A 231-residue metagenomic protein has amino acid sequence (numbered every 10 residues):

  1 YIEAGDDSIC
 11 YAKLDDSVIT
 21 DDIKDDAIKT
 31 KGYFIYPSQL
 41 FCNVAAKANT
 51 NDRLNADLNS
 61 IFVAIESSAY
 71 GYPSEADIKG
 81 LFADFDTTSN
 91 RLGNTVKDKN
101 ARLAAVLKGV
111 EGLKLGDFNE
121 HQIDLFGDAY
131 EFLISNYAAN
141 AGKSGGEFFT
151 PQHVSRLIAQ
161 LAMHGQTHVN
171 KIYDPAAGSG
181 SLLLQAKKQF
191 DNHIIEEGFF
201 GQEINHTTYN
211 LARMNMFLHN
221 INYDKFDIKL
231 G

Functional and structural regions predicted by a protein language model:
Y1-Q166, D227-G231: Non-catalytic, mostly N-terminal accessory regions of nucleic-acid modification and defense proteins
S144-G231: Conserved S-adenosyl-L-methionine
